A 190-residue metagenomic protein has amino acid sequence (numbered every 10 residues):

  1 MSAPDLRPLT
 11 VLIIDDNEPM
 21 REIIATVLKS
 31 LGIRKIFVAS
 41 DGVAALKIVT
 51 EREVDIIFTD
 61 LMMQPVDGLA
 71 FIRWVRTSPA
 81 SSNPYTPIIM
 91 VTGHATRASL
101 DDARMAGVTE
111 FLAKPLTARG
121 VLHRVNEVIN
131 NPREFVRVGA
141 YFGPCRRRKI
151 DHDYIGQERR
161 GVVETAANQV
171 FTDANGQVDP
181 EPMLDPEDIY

Functional and structural regions predicted by a protein language model:
T10, E18-F37: Two-component/phosphorelay signaling modules centered on CheY-like receiver
A25, A70, P84, A95-E110 (+3 more regions): Alpha4 helix (beta4-alpha4-beta5 surface) of REC/receiver domains from two-component response regulators
V38-I56: Acidic, metal-coordinating helix/loop segments flanking the phosphotransfer/catalytic sites of two-component signaling
K47, D67-N83: Short amphipathic alpha-helix used as the core "switch/output" element in two-component signaling
M63: Receiver (REC) domain active-site loop signature in two-component systems and cognate sites in sensor histidine kinases
L116-V125, I129, R133, R137-V138: C-terminal output helix
N130-Y190: CheY-like receiver
